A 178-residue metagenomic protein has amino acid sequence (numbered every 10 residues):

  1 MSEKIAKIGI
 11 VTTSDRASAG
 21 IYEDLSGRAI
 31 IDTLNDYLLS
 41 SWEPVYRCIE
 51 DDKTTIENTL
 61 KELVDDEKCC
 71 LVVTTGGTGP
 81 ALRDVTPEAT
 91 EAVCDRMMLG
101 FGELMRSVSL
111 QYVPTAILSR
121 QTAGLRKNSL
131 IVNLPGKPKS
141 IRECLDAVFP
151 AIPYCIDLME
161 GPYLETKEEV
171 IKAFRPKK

Functional and structural regions predicted by a protein language model:
M1-K178: Non-catalytic beta/alpha edge segments that cap or flank active sites
